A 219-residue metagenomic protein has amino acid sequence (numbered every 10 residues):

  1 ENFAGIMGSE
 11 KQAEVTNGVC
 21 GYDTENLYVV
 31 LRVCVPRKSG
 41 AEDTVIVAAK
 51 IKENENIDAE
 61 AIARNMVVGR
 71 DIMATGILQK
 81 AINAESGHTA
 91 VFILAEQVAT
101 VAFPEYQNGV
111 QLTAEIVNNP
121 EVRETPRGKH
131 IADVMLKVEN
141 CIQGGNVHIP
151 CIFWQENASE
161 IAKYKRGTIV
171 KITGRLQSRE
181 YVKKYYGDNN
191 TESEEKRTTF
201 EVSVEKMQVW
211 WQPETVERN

Functional and structural regions predicted by a protein language model:
E1-N219: Single-stranded nucleic acid-binding surfaces, predominantly the OB-fold ssDNA-binding core
